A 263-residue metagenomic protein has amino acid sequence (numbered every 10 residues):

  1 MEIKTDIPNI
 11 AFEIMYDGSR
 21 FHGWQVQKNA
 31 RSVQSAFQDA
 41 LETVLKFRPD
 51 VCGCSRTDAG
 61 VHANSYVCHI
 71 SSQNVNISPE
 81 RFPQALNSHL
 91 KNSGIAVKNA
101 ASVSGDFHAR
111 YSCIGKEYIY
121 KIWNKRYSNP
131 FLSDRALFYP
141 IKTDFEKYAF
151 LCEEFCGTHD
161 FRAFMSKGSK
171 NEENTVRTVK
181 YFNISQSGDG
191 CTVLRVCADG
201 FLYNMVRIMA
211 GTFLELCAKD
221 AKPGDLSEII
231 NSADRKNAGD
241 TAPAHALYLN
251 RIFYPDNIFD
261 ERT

Functional and structural regions predicted by a protein language model:
M1-T263: Structured-RNA-binding interfaces characteristic of tRNA pseudouridine synthases
